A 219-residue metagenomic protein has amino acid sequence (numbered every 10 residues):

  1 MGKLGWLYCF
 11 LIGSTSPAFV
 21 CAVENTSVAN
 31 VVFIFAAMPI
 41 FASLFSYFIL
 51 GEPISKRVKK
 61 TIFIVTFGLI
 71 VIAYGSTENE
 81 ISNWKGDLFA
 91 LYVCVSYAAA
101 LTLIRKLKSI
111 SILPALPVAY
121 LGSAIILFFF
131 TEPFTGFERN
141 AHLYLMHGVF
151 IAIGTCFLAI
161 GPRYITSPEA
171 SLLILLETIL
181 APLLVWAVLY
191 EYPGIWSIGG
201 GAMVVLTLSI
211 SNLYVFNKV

Functional and structural regions predicted by a protein language model:
M1, P17, T66-I81, L121-A141 (+3 more regions): Membrane-interface helix-cap regions at the ends of transmembrane helices in multi-pass membrane proteins
M1-N30, F35, S43, I70-V71 (+2 more regions): Specific transmembrane alpha-helical segments of multi-pass solute transporters/efflux pumps, especially DMT/EamA
C9, G13-P17, P39-L44, I70 (+7 more regions): Hydrophobic/small/kink-forming positions within alpha-helical transmembrane segments of polytopic membrane proteins
I12, F45, R57-S76, V93-C94 (+2 more regions): Hydrophobic transmembrane alpha-helices of multi-pass small-molecule transport proteins
F19, M38-K60, I179-G199: C-terminal transmembrane-helix exit sites in multi-pass transporters
C21-M38, S82-V95, F137-I151, S197-I198 (+1 more regions): Structural signature of hydrophobic alpha-helical transmembrane segments
V31-A37, I104-G122, A152-A187: Helix-helix packing/entry segments at the starts of transmembrane helices
A42-L44, E78-T135: Transmembrane alpha-helical segments that form core, pore/gating elements of small-molecule transporters/exporters
